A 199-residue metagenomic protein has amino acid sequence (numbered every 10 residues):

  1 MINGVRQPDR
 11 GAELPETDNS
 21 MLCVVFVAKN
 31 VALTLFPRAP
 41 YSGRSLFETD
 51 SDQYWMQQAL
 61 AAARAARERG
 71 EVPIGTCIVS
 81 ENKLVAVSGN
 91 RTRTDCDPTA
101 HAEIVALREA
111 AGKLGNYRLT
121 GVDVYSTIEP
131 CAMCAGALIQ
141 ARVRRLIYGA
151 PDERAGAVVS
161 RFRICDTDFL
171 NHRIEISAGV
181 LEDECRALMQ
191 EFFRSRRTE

Functional and structural regions predicted by a protein language model:
N3, N30-A66, P130-E199: Zinc-dependent deaminase
P8, L14: Cationic, low-complexity basic patches in intrinsically disordered or flexible, solvent-exposed regions
I74-V79: Short beta-strand scaffold segments in enzyme catalytic cores
V85-T92, R173: Short beta->alpha transition motifs characteristic of CBS
T94-V105: A short, polar/charged loop-to-alpha-helix boundary motif
N116-I128: Immediate flanking context of iron-sulfur cluster ligation sites
